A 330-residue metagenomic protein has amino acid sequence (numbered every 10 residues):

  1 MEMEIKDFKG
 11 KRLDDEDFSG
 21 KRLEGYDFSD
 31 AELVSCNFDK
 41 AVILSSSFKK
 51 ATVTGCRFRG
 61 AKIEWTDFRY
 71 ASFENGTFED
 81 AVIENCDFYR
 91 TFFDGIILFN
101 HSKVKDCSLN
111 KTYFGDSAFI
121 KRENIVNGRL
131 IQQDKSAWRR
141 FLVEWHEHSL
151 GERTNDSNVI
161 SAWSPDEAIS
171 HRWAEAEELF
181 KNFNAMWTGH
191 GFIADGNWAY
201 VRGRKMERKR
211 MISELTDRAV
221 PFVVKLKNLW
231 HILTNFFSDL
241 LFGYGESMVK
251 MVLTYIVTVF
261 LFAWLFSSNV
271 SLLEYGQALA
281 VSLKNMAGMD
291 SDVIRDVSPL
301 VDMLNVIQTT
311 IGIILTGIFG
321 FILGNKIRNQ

Functional and structural regions predicted by a protein language model:
M1-W187, F192-A199: Tandem repeat scaffolds
R172, A185-T188, K250, T254 (+2 more regions): Generic alpha-helical structural element
E177-A185, M248, G276-L279, M303: C-terminal "tail" modules appended to repeat-scaffold proteins
G191-N197, M251-F266, K284-M286, D290: Hydrophobic alpha-helical transmembrane segments
I193-A194, W198-V220: Short, charge-rich amphipathic alpha-helical segments embedded in non-transmembrane helical bundles/solenoids
W198-V201, D239, V281-K284: Short amphipathic alpha-helical coupling elements at transmembrane boundaries
R218-S268: Transmembrane alpha-helical segments and their cytosolic interface motifs in multi-pass membrane proteins
V270-Q330: Pore domain of cation channels
